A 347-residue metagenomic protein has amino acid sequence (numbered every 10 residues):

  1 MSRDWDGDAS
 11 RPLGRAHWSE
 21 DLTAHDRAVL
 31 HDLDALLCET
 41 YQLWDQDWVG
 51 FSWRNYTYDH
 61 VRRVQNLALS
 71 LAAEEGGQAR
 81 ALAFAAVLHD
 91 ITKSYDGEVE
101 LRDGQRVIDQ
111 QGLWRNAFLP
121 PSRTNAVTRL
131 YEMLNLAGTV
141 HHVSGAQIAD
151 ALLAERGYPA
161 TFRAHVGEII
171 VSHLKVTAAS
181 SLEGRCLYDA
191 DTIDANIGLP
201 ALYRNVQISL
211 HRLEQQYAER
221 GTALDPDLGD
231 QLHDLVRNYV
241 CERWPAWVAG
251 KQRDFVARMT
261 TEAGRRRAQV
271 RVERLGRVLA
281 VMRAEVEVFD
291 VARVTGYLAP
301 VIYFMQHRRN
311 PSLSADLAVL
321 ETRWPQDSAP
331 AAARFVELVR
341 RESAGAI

Functional and structural regions predicted by a protein language model:
S2-A24, S52-Y58, R62, N66-Q78 (+6 more regions): Divalent metal-dependent phosphate-bond-processing catalytic cores, especially two-metal-ion Mg2+/Mn2+ enzymes that act
V29-R63, L67, T92, L101-D103 (+3 more regions): Active-site flanking loop/helix segments enriched in acidic
L30, H142-A146, V272: A structural signal for well-ordered alpha-helical scaffolds and beta->alpha junctions
Y56, A79, A137, H141: Conserved acidic
V64-Q65, L69-L71, G138-E155: An active-site-proximal "capping" alpha-helix that borders the catalytic cofactor pocket
A79-V99, Q105-L119, N125-Y131, G145 (+2 more regions): His-Asp-centered metal-binding catalytic motifs of divalent-metal-dependent phosphohydrolases/nucleases
